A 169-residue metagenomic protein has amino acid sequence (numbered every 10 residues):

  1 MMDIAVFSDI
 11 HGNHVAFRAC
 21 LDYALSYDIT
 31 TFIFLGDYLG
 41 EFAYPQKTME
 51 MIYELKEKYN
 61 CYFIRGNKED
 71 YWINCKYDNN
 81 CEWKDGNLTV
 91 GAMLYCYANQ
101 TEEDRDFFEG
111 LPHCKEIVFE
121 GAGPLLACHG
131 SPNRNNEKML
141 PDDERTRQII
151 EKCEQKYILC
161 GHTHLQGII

Functional and structural regions predicted by a protein language model:
M1-E57: N-terminal active-site segment of His-dependent metallophosphoesterases
M1-H11, C114-L126, G130-S131: Mobile, glycine- and charge-enriched loop segments and immediately flanking short secondary-structure elements within
M2, T30, Y59, A122 (+1 more regions): A generic hydrophobic-helix recognition signal that picks specific residues within alpha-helical hydrophobic
F7-S8, F32-G36, Y62-N67, C128 (+1 more regions): Active-site neighborhood of phospho(di)ester-bond hydrolases with catalytic His/Asp-centered motifs
H11-A16, G40-A43, K68-I73, N133 (+1 more regions): Active-site environment of divalent metal-dependent phosphoester hydrolases
F42, M49-I117, G123-P124, R134 (+1 more regions): Active-site neighborhood of divalent metal-dependent phosphoester bond hydrolases
G130, K138-M139, I168-I169: Divalent-metal (often Zn2+) His-rich catalytic cores of metallo-beta-lactamase-fold enzymes
D143-I169: Anionic-ligand binding region
